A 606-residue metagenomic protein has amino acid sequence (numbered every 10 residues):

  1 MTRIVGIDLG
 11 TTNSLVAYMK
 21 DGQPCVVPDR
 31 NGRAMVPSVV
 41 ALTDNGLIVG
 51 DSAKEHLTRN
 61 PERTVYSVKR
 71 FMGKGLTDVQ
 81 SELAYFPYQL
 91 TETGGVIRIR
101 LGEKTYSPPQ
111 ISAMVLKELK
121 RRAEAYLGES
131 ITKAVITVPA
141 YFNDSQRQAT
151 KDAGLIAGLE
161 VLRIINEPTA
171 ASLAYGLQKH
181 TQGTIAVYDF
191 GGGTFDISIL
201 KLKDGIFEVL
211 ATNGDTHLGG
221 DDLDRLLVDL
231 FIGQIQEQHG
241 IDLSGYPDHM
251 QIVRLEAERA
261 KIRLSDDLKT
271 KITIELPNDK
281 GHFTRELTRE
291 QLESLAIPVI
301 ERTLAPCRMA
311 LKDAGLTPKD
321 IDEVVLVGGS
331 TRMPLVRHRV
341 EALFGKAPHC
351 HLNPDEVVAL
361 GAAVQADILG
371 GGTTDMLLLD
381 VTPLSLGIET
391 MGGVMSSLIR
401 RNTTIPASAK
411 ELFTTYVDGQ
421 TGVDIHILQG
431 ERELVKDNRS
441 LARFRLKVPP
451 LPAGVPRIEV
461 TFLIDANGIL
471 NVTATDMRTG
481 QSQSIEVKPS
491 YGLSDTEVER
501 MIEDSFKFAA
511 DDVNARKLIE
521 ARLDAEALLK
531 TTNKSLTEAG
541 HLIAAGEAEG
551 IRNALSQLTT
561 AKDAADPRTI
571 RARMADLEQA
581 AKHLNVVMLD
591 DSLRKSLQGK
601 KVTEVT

Functional and structural regions predicted by a protein language model:
M1-G95, L101-M114, R121-T606: Oxyanion-binding/catalytic loops of NTP- or PPi-dependent enzymes
